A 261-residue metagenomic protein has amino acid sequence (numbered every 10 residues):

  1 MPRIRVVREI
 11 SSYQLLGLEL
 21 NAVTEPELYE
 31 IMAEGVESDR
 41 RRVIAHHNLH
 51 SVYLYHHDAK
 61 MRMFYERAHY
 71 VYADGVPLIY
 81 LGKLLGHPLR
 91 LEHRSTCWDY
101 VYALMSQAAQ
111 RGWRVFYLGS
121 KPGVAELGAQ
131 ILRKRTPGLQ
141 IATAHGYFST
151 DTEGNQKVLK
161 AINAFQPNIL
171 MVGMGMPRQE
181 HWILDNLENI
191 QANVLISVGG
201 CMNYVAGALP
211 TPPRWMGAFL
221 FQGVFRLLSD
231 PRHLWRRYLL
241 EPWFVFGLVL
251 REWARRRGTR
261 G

Functional and structural regions predicted by a protein language model:
P2-S95: N-terminal nucleotide/polyanion-binding subdomain common to many enzyme families
N48-V52, M174-Q179, C201-M202: Short glycine-rich anion-binding loops that position phosphate/pyrophosphate groups of nucleotides and phosphorylated
H69, V115, N168, N193: Conserved acidic residues
I79-A161, F165-Q166: Conserved beta-alpha
I79-L84, P212, M216-G261: A transmembrane-helix-recognition feature enriched in membrane-embedded lipid enzymes and envelope glyco-/phospholipid
A129, E180-N189: Short Gly/Thr/Asp-enriched flexible loops that form oxyanion-binding sites at enzyme active sites
G146-D151, N193-S229: Short, flexible loop segments at boundaries between secondary-structure elements
I162-M176, A192: Proline-aspartate-enriched helix->loop->beta-strand connector
